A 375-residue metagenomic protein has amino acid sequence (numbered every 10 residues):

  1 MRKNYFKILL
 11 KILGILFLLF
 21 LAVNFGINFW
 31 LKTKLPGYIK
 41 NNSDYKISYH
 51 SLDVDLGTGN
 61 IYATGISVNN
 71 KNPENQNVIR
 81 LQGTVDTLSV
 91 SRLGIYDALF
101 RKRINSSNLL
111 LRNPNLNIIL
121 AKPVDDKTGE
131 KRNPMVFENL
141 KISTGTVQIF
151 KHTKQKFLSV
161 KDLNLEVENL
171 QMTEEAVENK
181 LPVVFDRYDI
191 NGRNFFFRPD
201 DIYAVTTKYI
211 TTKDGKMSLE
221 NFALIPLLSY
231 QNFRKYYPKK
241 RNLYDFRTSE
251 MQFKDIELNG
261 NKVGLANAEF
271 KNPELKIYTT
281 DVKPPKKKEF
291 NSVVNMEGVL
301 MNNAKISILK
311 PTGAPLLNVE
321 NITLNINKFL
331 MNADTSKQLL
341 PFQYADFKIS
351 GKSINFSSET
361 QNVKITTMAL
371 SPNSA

Functional and structural regions predicted by a protein language model:
R2-D44, K154, D162-N164: N-terminal type II signal-anchor transmembrane helix that functions as the membrane-insertion/stop-transfer segment
F17, K71, N232: Acidic/histidine-rich, surface-exposed loop or edge segments in extracytoplasmic proteins
L31-Y38, D125-K131, K283-F290: Sec-dependent signal peptide cleavage junction
Y45, H50-P123, K127-K161, E168-A223 (+3 more regions): Flexible beta-edge/linker motif
L56-T58, T153, T312, S358 (+1 more regions): A generic beta-sheet turn/junction motif
K151-L170, L309-F329: Short, solvent-exposed loop/hinge segments that bridge or flank secondary-structure elements
L165, K180-V183, V319-L324, M331-A375: Beta-propeller and related beta-repeat scaffolds in trafficking/envelope systems
P226-N232: Surface-exposed extracellular loop regions of Gram-negative outer-membrane beta-barrel proteins
